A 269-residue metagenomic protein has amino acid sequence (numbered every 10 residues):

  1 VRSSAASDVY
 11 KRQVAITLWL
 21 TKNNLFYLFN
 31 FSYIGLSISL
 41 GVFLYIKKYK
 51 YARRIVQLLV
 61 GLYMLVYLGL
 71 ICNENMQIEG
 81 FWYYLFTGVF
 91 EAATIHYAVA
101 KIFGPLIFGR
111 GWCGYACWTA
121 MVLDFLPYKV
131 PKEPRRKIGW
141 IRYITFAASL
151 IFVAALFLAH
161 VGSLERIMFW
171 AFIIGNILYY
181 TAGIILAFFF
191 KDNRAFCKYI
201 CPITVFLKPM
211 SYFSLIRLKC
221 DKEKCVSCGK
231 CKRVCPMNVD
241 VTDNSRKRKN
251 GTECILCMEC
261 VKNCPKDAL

Functional and structural regions predicted by a protein language model:
S3-T242, T252, V261-K262, D267-L269: Non-ligating segments of multi-cofactor redox enzymes
K247: IQ-motif-like calmodulin-binding regions
